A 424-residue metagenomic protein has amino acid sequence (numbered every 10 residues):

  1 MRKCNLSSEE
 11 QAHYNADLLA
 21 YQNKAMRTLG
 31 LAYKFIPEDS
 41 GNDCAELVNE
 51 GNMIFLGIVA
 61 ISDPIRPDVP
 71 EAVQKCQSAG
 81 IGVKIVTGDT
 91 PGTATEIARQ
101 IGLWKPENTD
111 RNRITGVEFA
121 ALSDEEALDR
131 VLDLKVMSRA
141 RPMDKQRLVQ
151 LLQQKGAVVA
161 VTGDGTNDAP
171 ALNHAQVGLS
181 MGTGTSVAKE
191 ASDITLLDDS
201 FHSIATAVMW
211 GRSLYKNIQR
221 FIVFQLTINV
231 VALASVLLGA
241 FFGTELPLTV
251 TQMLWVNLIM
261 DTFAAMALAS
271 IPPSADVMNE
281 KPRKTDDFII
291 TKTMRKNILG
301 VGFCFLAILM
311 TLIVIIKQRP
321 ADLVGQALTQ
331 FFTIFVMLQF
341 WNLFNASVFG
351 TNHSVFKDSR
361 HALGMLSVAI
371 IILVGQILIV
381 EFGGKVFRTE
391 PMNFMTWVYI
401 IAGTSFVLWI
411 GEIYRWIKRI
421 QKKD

Functional and structural regions predicted by a protein language model:
M1-L151, K155, A169, T183 (+3 more regions): Cytosolic catalytic headpieces and adjacent flexible linkers of membrane translocases
I101, K105-V161, A175, G182-T351: Membrane-embedded transport module
L172: Basic, alpha-helical nucleic-acid-binding regions used in initiation and control of genome expression
I290, M294, T351-I371: C-terminal membrane-solvent junction of multi-pass transporters and transport-like membrane proteins
I308-L312, I370-K385: Hydrophobic alpha-helical transmembrane segments in multi-pass integral membrane proteins
M337, N342, G364-I379: Hydrophobic alpha-helical membrane segments
Q339-L343, V407-R415: Alpha-helical transmembrane segments
E381-W397: Extracellular/periplasmic helix-loop-helix junctions in multi-pass membrane proteins
